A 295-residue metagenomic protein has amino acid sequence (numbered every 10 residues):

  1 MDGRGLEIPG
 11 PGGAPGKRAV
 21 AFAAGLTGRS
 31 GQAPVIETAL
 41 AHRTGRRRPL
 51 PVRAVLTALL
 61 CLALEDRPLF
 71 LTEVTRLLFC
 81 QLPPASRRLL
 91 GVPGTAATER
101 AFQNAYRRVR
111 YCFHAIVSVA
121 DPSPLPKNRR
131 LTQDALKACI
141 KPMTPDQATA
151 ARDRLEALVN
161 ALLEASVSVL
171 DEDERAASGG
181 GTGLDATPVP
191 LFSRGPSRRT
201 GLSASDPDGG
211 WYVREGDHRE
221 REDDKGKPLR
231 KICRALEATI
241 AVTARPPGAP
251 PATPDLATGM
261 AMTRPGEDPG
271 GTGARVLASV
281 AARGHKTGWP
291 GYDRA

Functional and structural regions predicted by a protein language model:
M1-G12: Intrinsically disordered, low-structural-confidence terminal and linker regions
G3-G5, A19, A23, A33 (+6 more regions): Intrinsically disordered, low-complexity regions
P11-C61: Basic, short loop/linker segments at the boundary and entry of helix-turn-helix/winged-helix-like folds
R47-T57, R76-F79, A85-L90, A101-R294: Polybasic low-complexity intrinsically disordered regions
D66: Functional cation/ligand-contacting sites centered on basic and imidazole/sulfhydryl donors
G91-T95: Phosphate-backbone recognition surface of nucleic-acid-processing proteins
